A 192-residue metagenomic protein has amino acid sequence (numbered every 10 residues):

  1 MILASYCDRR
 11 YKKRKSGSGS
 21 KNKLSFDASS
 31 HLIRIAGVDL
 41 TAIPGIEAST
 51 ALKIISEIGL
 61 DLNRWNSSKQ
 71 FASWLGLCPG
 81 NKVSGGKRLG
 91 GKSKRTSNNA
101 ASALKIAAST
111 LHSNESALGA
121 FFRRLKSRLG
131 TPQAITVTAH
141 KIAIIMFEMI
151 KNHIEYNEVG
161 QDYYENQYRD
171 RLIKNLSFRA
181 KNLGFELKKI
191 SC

Functional and structural regions predicted by a protein language model:
M1-C192: A detector of single, family-specific signature residues that are central to catalytic or substrate-handling motifs
